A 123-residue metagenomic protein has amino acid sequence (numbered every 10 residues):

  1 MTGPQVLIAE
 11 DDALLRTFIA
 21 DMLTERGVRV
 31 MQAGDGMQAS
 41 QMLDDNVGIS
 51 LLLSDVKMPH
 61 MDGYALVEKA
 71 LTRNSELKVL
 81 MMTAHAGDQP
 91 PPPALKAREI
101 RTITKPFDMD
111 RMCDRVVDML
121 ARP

Functional and structural regions predicted by a protein language model:
E10: Conserved acidic carboxylate
T17-E25: Charged docking surfaces used in two-component/phosphorelay signaling
Q32-L51: Acidic, metal-coordinating helix/loop segments flanking the phosphotransfer/catalytic sites of two-component signaling
D35-Q38, D62-L66: Acidic catalytic/metal-coordinating carboxylates
S54: Active-site T/S-Asp motif of two-component receiver
M58: Receiver (REC) domain active-site loop signature in two-component systems and cognate sites in sensor histidine kinases
A65, A86-T104, D110-D114: Alpha4 helix (beta4-alpha4-beta5 surface) of REC/receiver domains from two-component response regulators
